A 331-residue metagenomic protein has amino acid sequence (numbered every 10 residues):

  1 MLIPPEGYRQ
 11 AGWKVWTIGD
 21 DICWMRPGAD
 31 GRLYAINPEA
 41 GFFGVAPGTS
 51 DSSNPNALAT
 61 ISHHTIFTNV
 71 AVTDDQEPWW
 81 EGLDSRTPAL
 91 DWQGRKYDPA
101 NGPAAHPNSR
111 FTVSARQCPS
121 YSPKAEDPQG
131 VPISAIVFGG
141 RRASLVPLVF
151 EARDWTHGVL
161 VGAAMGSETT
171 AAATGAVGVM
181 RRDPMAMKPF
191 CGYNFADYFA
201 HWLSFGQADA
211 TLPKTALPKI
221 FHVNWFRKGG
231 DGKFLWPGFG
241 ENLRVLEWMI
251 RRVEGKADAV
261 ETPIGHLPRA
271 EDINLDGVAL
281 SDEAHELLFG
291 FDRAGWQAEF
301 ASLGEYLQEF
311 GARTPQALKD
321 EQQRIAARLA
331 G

Functional and structural regions predicted by a protein language model:
M1-D74: Catalytic or ion-translocation cores adjacent to nucleophile or general acid/base/metal-coordination motifs in diverse
P47-G331: Conserved NTP phosphate-binding and transfer environment spanning the P-loop NTPase/kinase superfamily
